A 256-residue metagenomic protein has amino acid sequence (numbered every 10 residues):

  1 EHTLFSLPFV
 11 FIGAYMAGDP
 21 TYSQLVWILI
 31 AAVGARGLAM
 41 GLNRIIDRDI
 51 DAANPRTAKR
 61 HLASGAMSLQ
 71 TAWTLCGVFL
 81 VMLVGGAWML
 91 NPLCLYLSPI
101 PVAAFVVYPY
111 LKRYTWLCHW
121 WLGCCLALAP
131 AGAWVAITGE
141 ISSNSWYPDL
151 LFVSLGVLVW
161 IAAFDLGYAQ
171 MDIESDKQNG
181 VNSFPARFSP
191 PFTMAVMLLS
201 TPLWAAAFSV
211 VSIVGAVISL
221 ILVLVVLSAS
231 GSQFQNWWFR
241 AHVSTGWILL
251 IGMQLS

Functional and structural regions predicted by a protein language model:
E1-S256: Multi-pass alpha-helical membrane architecture of UbiA-family and related isoprenoid/lipid prenyltransferases
